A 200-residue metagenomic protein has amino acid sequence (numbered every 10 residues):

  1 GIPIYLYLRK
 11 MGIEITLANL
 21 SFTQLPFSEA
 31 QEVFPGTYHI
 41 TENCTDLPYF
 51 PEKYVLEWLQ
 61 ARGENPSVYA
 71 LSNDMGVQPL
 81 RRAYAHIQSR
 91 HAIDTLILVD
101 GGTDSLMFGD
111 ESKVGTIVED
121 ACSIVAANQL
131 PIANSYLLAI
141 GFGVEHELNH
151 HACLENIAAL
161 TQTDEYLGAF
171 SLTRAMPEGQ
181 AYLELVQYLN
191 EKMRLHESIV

Functional and structural regions predicted by a protein language model:
G1-T16, D120-Q129: Histidine-anchored nucleotide/phosphate-binding helix
L6-A70: Glycine-rich nucleotide/cofactor/substrate-binding loop typically near the N-terminus or early in the first domain
T16-N19, I132-G143: Glycine-rich phosphate/pyrophosphate-binding loops and their adjacent beta-strand/loop elements at enzyme active sites
F27-V33, M107-S112, E147-A152: Short acidic, glycine/serine/threonine-rich loops at helix termini
E29-T45, H151-L172: Acidic, Ser/Thr-rich peripheral helices and adjacent loops at domain boundaries
P66-N128: Internal, conserved structured core segments that host functional sites
L137-A139, G143-E155: Glycine-rich, charge-decorated loop segments at or immediately adjacent to ligand/cofactor-binding or catalytic sites
L154-V200: A conserved mid-domain beta-alpha-beta active-site/ligand-binding segment of alpha/beta enzyme cores
